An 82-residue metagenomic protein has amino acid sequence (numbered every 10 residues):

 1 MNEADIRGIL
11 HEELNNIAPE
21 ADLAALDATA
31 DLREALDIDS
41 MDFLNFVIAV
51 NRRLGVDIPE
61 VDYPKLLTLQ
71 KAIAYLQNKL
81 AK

Functional and structural regions predicted by a protein language model:
N2-I38, R53, E60-K82: Phosphopantetheine-dependent thiolation modules in NRPS/PKS and related acyl-activating systems
D42: Two-component histidine kinase catalytic core, primarily the HATPase_c
